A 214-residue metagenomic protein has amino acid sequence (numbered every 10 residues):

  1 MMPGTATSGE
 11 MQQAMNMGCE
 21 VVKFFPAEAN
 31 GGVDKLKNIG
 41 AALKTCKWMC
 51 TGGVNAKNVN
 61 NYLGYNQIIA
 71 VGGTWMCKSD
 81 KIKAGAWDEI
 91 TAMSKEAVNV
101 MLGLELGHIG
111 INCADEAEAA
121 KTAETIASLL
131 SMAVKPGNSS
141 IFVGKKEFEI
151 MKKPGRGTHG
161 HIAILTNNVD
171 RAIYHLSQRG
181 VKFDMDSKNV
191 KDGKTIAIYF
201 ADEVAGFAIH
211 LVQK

Functional and structural regions predicted by a protein language model:
M1-M2, N16-V21, A42-C46, Y65-V71: Glycine-enriched alpha-helix->loop->beta-strand junction motifs that scaffold or abut catalytic
P3-S8, A27-N30, M49-A56: Glycine-rich beta-to-alpha transition loops that act as phosphate-gripper elements at the mouths of alpha/beta enzyme
G9-M17, D34, V54-A70: Catalytic cores of alpha/beta
V22, Y62, A97: Conserved, mostly hydrophobic/aromatic
K23-G32, Q67-I90: Glycine-rich phosphate-binding active-site loops on the catalytic face of alpha/beta enzymes
V98-A123, G157-I164: N-terminal beta-strand motif that seeds the catalytic metal site of vicinal oxygen chelate
G110-F148, R171, Q178, K191-D192 (+1 more regions): Core segments of cupin and vicinal oxygen chelate
K146-K152, S177-K214: Vicinal oxygen chelate
